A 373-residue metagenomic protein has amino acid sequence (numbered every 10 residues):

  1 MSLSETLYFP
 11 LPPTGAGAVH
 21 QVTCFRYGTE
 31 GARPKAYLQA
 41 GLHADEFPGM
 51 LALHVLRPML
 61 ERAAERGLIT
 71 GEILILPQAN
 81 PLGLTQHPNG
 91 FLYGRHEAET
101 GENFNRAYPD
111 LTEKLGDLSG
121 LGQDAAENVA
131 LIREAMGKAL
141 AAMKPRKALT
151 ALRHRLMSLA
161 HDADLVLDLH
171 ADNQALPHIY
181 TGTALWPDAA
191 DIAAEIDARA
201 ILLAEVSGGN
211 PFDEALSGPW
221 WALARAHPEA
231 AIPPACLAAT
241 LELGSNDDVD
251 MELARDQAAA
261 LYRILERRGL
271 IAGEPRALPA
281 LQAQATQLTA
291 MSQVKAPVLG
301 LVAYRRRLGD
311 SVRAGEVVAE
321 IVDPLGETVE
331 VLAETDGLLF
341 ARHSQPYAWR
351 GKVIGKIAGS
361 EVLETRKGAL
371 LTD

Functional and structural regions predicted by a protein language model:
M1-D373: Structured catalytic-domain cores with a bias toward divalent-metal coordination
